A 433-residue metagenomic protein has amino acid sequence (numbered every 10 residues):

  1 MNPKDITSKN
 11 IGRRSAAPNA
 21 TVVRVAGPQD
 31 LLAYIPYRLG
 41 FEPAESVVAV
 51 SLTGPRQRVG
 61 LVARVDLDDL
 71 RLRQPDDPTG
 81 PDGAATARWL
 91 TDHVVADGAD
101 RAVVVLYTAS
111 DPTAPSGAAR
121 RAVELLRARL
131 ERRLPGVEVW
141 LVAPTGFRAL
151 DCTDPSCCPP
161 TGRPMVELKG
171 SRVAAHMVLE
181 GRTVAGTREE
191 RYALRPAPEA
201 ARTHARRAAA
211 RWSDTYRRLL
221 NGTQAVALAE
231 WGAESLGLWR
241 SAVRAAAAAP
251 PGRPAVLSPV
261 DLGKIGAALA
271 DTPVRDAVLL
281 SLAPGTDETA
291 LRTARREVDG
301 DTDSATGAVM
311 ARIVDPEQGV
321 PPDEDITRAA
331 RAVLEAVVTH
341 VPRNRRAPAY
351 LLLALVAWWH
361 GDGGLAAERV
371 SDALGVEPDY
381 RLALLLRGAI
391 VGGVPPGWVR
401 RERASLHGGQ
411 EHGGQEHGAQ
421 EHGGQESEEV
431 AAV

Functional and structural regions predicted by a protein language model:
N2-R38, E42-E45, V65-Q410, G424-V433: Charged, compositionally biased boundary regions
V47-S51: Short beta-strand scaffold segments in enzyme catalytic cores
T53, A366-R369, A419: Generic hydrophobic/packing signal
T53, L61-R64: N-terminal, leucine/charged-rich tether regions that mediate assembly and partner docking in large macromolecular
G414-A419, G423-G424: Intrinsically disordered, low-complexity tandem-repeat regions
